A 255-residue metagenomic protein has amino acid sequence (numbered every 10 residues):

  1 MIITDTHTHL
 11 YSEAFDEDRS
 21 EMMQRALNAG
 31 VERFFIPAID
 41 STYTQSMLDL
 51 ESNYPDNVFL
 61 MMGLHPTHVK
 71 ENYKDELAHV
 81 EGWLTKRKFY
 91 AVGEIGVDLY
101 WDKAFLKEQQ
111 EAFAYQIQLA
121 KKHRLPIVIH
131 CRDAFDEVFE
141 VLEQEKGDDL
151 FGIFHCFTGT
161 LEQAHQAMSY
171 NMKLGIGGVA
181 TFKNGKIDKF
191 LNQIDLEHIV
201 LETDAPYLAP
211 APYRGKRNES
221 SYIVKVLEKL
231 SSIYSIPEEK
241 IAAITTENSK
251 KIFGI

Functional and structural regions predicted by a protein language model:
M1-I255: Mid-domain alpha/beta scaffold segments of enzyme catalytic cores
